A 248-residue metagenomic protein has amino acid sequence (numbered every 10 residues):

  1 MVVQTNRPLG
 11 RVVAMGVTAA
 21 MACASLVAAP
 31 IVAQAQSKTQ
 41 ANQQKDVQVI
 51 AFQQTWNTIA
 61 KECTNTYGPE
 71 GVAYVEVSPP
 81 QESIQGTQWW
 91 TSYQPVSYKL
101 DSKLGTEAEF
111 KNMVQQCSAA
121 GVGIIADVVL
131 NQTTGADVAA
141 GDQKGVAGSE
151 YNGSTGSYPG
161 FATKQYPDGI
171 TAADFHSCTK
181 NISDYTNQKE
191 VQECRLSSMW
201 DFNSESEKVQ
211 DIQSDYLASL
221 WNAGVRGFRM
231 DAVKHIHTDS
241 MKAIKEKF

Functional and structural regions predicted by a protein language model:
M1-A35: Secretory targeting and sorting signals
A14, A19-M21, G121, S197 (+1 more regions): Generic secretory/membrane-interface signal
S37-E62, P69-A223, D239-F248: Substrate-binding/active-site clefts of carbohydrate-active enzymes
V49-A51, G227-V233: Short catalytic-loop micro-motif centered on adjacent basic/acidic residues
I236: Active-site environment of divalent metal-dependent phosphoester hydrolases
